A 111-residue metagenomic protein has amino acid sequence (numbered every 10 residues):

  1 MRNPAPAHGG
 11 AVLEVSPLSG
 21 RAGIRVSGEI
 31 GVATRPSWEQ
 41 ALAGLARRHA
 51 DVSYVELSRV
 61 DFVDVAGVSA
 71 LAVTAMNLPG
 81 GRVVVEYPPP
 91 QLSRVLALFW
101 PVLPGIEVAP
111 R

Functional and structural regions predicted by a protein language model:
M1-R111: STAS-like cytosolic regulatory interaction modules
